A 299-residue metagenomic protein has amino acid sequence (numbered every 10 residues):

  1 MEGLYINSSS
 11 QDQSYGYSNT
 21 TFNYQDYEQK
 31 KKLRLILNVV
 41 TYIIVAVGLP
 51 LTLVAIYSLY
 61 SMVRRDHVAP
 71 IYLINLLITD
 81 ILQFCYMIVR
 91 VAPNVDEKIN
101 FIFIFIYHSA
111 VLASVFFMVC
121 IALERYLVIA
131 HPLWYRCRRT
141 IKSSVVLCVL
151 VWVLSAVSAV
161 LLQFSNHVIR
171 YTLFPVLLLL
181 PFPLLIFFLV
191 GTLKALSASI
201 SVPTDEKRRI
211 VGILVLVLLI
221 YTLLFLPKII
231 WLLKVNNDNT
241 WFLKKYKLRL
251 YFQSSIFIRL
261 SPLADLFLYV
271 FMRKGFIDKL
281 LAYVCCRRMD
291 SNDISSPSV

Functional and structural regions predicted by a protein language model:
M1-V54, S58, S165, Y171 (+3 more regions): Extracellular N-terminal segment of 7TM GPCRs
Y27-A46, R65-I121, V128-H131, Y135-I141 (+1 more regions): Extracellular TM2-ECL1-early TM3 structural module of rhodopsin-like
L53, C85-I88, I186, L216-K234 (+2 more regions): Hydrophobic alpha-helical segments of membrane proteins
V95-K98, H167-Y171, I230-S255: Extracellular/periplasmic helix-loop-helix junctions in multi-pass membrane proteins
H131-S158: The cytoplasmic-loop to transmembrane-helix boundary for the fourth helix
L154-G191: Extracellular-loop-to-transmembrane junctions of the mid-late helices
L193-W231: Intracellular effector-coupling site of seven-transmembrane GPCRs, centered on the ICL3-to-TM6 transition
T222, I229-L233, R249-V299: Seventh transmembrane helix
